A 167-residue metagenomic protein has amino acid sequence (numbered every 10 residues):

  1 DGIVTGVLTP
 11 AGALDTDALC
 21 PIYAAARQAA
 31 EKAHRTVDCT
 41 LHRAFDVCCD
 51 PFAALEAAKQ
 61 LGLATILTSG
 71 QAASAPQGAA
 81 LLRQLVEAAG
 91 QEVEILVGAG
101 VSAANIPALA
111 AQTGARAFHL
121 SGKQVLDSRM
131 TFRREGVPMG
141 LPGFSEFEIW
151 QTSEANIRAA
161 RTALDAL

Functional and structural regions predicted by a protein language model:
D1-A11, L63-G78, T113-R134: Glycine-rich phosphate-binding active-site loops on the catalytic face of alpha/beta enzymes
D1-A64: Hydrophobic, well-structured mid-protein blocks that either form specific transmembrane helices
V7-A11, R43-V47, G70-S74, G98-A99 (+1 more regions): Glycine- and other small-residue-rich loops at beta-strand/loop junctions that grip anionic moieties
L14-L41, A79-A103, P142-L167: Alpha-helix-loop-beta-strand connector modules within alpha/beta enzyme cores
D15-T16, D50-A53, Q77-A79, P107-A108 (+1 more regions): Short, well-ordered secondary-structure micro-motifs
D46, L96, A115-Q151, N156: Active-site pocket-lining/capping segments in soluble small-molecule metabolic enzymes
D46-C49, L67-A88: Active-site rim beta-loop-alpha module in soluble metabolic enzymes
D46-L61, L85-V97, V101-L120, G136: Catalytic cores of alpha/beta
